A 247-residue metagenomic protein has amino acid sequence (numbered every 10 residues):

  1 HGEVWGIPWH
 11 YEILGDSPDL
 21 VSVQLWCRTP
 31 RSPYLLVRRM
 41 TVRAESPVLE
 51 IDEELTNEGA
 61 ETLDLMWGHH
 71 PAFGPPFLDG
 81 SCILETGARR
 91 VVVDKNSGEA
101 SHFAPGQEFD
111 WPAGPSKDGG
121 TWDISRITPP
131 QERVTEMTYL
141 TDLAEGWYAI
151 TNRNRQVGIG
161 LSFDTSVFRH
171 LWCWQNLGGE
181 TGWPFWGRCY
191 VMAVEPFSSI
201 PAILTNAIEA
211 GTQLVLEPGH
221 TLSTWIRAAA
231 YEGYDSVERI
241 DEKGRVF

Functional and structural regions predicted by a protein language model:
H1-E45: Extended, loop-rich substrate-binding clefts of extracytoplasmic carbohydrate-active enzymes
S46-T86, S162-D164, W172-N176, E238-D241: Acidic (Asp/Glu-rich), glycine- and aromatic
E53, L214-E232: Short Pro-Gly-centered flexible turn/kink motifs
E54-G59, N152, F185, A230: Asparagine-centered strand-capping/turn motif at beta-strand->loop junctions
D79-S166: Active-site/ligand-binding surface loops and adjacent short beta/alpha elements that line catalytic pockets across
A149-S199: Glycine-rich active-site loops that engage anionic ligands at enzyme catalytic sites
S199-V215: A conserved acidic, glycine/proline-rich C-terminal tail/linker
E232-F247: Terminal connector regions
